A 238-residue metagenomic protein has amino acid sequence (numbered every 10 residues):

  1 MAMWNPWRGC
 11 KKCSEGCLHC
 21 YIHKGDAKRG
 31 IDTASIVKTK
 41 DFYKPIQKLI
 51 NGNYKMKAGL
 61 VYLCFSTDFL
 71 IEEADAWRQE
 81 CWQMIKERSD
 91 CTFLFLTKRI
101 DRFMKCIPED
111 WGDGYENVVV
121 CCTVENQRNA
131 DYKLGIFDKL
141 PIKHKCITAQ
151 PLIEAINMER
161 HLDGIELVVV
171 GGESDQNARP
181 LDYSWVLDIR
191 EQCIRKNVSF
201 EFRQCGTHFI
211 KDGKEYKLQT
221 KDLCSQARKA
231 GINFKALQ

Functional and structural regions predicted by a protein language model:
M1-R8, I153, N157-Q238: Auxiliary Fe-S-binding modules of radical SAM enzymes
M1-V118, Q127-D131, N157-L162: Conserved Radical SAM active-site core
L60-Y62, T92-L94, N117-C121, H144-T148 (+2 more regions): Structural preference for beta-strand elements that scaffold enzyme active sites
S66-D68, K98-I100, T123-Q127, Q150-E154 (+2 more regions): Active-site beta-loop-alpha junctions enriched in small/polar residues
C81-I85, L134, V186-R190: Generic structural signal for well-ordered alpha-helices, preferentially at hydrophobic/aromatic core positions
K86-S89, P141, L187, I194-R195: Anion (oxyanion) recognition and catalysis
E109, L140-K143, G171: Short hydrophobic alpha-helical module
Y115-E166, P180-L187: Short loop-to-alpha-helix "cap/lid" segments that border enzyme active sites across diverse enzyme classes
